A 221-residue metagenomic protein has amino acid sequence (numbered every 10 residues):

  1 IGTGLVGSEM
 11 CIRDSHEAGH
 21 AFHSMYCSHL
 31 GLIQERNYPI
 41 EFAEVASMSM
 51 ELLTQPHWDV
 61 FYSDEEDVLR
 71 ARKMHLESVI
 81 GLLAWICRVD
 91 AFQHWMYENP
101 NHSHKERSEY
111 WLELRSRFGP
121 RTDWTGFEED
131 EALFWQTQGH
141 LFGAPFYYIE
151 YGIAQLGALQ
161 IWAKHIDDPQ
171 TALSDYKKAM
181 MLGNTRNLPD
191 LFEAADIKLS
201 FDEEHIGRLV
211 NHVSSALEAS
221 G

Functional and structural regions predicted by a protein language model:
I1-G7, C11-I12: Single conserved hydrophobic/aromatic residue that forms the stacking wall/gate of nucleotide- or nucleobase-binding
G2, Q34-E41, L76-V79, L83 (+1 more regions): Short, solvent-exposed segments of well-ordered alpha helices
G7, S15, S200: Conserved functional hotspot residues or short segments at active or partner-binding sites across diverse domains
C11-D14, A18-F22, A46: Active-site His/Glu-centered metal-binding helix of metallohydrolases
G19-L32: Catalytic Zn2+-binding segment of zinc metalloproteases
F22, S49-L52, V60, L83-I86 (+2 more regions): C-terminal, non-catalytic "cap/extension" segments appended to globular domains
C27, N37-E66, H75, G81 (+1 more regions): Post-HExxH zinc-binding segment in Zn-dependent metallohydrolases
L30-R36, D59-R72, D168-D175: Short, glycine/acidic-rich hinge or "gate" loops at secondary-structure transitions that mediate conformational
